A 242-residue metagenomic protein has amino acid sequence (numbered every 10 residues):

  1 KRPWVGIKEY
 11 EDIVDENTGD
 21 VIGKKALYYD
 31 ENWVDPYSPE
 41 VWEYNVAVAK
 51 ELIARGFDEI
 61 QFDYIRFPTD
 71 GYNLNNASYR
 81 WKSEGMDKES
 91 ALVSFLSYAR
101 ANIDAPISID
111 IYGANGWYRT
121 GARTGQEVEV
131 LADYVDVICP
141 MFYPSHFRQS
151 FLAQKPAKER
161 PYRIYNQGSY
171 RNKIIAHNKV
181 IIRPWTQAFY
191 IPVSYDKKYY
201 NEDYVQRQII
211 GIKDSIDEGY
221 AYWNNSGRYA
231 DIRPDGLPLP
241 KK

Functional and structural regions predicted by a protein language model:
K1-A54: Active-site-adjacent "subsite" loops/lids of carbohydrate-active enzymes
Y28-E43, W81-S90, A153-P161, Y195-Y199: The substrate-binding groove and active-site-proximal loops of carbohydrate-active enzymes, especially glycoside
P39-I53, R119-L131, K197-K213: Short, acidic/polar
A49-K50, E89-R100, V128, Y165-K173 (+1 more regions): Generic structural signal for well-ordered alpha-helices, preferentially at hydrophobic/aromatic core positions
Q61-P68, M86-G125, Y165, N178-I191: Aromatic-lined carbohydrate-recognition surfaces of secreted/lumenal glycan-active proteins
Y64-M86, R148-Q149, D231-I232: Glycine-rich, proline-tolerant flexible connector loops at the mouths of alpha/beta enzymes
V135-Q149, A157-K242: Substrate-binding cleft of secreted/luminal carbohydrate-active enzymes
